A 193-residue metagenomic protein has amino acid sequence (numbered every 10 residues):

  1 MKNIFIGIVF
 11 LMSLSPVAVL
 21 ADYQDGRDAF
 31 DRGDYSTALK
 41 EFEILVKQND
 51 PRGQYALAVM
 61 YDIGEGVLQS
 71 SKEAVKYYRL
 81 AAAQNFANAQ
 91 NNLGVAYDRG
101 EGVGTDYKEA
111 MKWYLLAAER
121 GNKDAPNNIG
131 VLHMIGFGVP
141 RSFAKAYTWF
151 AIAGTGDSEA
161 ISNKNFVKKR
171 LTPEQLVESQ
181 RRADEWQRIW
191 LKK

Functional and structural regions predicted by a protein language model:
G7-S15: Bacterial N-terminal signal peptides
V17-A21: Sec/Tat signal peptide C-region and signal peptidase I cleavage site
D22-A29, I44-L45, A56-I63, N92-R99 (+2 more regions): Hydrophobic face of amphipathic alpha-helices that form TPR/SEL1-like repeat modules and related alpha-solenoid
Y23, Y55, K76, N91 (+4 more regions): TPR/TPR-like alpha-solenoid signature
D25, G156-K193: Terminal, low-structured helical/coil segments at or just beyond the last alpha-helical repeat
F30-D34, K47-P51, I63-E65, S70 (+7 more regions): Short helix-capping/linker turns of helical repeat alpha-solenoids
